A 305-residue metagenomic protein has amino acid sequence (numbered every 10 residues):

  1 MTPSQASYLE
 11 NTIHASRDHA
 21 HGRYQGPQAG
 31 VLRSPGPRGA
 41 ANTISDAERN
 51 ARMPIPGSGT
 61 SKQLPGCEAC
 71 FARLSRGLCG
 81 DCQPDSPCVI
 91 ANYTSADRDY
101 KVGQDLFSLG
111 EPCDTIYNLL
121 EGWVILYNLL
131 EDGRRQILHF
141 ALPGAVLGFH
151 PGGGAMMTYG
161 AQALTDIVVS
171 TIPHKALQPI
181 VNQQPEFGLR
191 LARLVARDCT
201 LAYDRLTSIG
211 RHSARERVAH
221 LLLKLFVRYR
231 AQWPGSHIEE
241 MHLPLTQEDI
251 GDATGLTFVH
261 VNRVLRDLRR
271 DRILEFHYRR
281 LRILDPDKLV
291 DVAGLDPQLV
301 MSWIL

Functional and structural regions predicted by a protein language model:
T2, T43-V102, V146-L147, P151-G154: Cyclic nucleotide-binding regulatory module and flanking cytosolic helices
Y8-N11, D18, Y24, N42: Intrinsic-disorder-associated, low-complexity terminal segments enriched in Asp/Asn/His/Tyr and depleted of Lys/Arg
C88-V89, Q104-D166: Cyclic nucleotide-binding regulatory domains
D97, I116, F140, T171 (+2 more regions): Short aromatic/basic micro-patch
H139-D204: Cyclic-nucleotide recognition modules
N182, E186-G255: Polybasic "coupling" helices that flank or enter modular domains
V227-L305: Phosphate-/nucleic-acid-contacting segments
